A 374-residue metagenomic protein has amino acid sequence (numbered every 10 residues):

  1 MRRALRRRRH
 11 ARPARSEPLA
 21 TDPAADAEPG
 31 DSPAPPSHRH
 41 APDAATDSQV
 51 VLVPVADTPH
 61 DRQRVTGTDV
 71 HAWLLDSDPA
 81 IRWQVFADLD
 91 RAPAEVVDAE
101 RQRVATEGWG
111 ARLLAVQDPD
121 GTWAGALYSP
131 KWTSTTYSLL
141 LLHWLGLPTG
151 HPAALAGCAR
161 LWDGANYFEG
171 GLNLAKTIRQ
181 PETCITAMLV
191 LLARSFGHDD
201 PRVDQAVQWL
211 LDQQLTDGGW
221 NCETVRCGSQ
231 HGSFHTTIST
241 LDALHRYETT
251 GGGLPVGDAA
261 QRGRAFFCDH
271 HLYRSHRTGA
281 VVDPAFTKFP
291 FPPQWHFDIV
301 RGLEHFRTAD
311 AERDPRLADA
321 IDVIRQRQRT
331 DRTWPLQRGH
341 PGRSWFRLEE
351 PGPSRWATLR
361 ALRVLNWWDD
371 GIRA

Functional and structural regions predicted by a protein language model:
R2-R12, L19, D43, D47-A374: Preference for long, amphipathic alpha-helical scaffolds in soluble/luminal domains and all-alpha bundles
D22-D31, H38, D43, D47: Asp/Glu-rich intrinsically disordered low-complexity tracts
